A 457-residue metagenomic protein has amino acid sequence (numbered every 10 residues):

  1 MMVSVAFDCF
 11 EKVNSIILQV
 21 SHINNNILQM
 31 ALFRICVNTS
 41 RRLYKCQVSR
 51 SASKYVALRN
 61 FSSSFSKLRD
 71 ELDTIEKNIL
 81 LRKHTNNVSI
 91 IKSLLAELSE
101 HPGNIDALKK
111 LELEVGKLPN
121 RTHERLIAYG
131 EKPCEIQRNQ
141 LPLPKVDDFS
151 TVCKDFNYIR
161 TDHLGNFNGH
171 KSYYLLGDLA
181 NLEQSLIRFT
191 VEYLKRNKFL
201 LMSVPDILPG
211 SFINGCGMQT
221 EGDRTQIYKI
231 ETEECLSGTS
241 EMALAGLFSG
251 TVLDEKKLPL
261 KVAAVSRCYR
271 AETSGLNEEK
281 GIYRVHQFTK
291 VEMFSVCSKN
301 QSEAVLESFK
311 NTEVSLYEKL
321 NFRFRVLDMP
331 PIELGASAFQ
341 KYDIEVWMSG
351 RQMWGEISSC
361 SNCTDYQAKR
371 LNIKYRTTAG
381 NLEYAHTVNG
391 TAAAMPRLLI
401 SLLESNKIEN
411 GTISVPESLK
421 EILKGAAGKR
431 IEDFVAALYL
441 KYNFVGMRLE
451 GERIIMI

Functional and structural regions predicted by a protein language model:
V5-D8, I16, D73, M447-L449: Exposed, low-complexity/repetitive linear segments and helix-based recognition motifs, biased toward charged/polar
A6-S62: N-terminal mitochondrial targeting presequence
C9, S15, I23-I27, T39 (+6 more regions): Short linear motifs in intrinsically disordered/low-complexity regions
S15-I16, H22-N26, R34, T74 (+3 more regions): Generic short N-terminal amphipathic or hydrophobic helices
Q19-H22, R82, H101-P102, G130 (+4 more regions): Short, flexible coil/linker elements and helix-boundary hinge sites characteristic of intrinsically disordered
A31, C46, R50-R138: N-terminal alpha-helical targeting/anchoring segments
S62, K67, Q140-I457: TRNA-recognition modules of translation machinery and tRNA-sensing kinases, especially anticodon-binding
